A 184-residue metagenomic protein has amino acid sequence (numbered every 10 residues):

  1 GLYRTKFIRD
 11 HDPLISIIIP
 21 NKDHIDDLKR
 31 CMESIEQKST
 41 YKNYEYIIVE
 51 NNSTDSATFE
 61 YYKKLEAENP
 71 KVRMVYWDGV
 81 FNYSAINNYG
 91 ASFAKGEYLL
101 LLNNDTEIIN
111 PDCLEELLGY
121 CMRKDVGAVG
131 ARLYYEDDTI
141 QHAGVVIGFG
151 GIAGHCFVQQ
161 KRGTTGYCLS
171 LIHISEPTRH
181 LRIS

Functional and structural regions predicted by a protein language model:
G1-Q37: N-proximal low-complexity "stem/linker" segments adjacent to membrane-targeting elements
D23, E50-T54, D105: Conserved short acidic donor-positioning loop in nucleotide-sugar-dependent glycosyltransferases
E36-Y76: Acidic donor-binding segment of Leloir-type glycosyltransferases
W77-A94: Glycine-rich, basic loop-to-helix element that forms the pyrophosphate-binding segment of sugar-nucleotide handling
L99: Short aromatic/hydrophobic "clamp" motif used to bind/position activated sugar donors
T106-G150: Conserved donor NDP-sugar-binding/catalytic core segment of glycosyltransferases
E136, G148-S175: Short, flexible, basic/aromatic active-site loop/helix in glycosyltransferases
I172-S184: Single conserved hydrophobic/aromatic residue that forms the stacking wall/gate of nucleotide- or nucleobase-binding
